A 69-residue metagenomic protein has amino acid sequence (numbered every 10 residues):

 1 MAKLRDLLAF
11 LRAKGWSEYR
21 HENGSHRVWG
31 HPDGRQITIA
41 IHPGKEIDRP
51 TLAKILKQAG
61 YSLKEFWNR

Functional and structural regions predicted by a protein language model:
M1-H21, H26-R69: Basic nucleic-acid-binding interfaces
